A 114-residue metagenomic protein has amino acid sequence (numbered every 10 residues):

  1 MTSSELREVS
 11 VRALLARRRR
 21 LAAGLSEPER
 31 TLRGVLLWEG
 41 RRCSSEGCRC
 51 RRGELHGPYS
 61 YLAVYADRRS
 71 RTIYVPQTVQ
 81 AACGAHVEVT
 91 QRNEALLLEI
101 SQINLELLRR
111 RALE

Functional and structural regions predicted by a protein language model:
M1-E114: A positively charged, amphipathic N-terminal helix/segment that binds anionic biomolecules
